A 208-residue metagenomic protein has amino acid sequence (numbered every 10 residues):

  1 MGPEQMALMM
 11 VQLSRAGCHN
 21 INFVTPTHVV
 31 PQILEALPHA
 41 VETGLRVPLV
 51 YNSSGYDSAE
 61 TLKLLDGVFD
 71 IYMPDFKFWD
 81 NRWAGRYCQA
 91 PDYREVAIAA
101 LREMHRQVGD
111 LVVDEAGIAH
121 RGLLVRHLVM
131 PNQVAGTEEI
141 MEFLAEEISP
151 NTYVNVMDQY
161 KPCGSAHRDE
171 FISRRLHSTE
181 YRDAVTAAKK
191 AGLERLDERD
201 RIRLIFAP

Functional and structural regions predicted by a protein language model:
P3-E170: Conserved AdoMet/S-adenosylmethionine-binding subsite of the radical SAM
F23, L196-R199: Residue-level detector of family-conserved "landmark" positions at structurally sensitive sites
H120, T152, A188-K189, R199: Generic secretory/membrane-interface signal
R174, S178-L196: Structured C-terminal cap/extension of enzyme domains
E198-P208: Radical SAM enzyme core and accessory elements
